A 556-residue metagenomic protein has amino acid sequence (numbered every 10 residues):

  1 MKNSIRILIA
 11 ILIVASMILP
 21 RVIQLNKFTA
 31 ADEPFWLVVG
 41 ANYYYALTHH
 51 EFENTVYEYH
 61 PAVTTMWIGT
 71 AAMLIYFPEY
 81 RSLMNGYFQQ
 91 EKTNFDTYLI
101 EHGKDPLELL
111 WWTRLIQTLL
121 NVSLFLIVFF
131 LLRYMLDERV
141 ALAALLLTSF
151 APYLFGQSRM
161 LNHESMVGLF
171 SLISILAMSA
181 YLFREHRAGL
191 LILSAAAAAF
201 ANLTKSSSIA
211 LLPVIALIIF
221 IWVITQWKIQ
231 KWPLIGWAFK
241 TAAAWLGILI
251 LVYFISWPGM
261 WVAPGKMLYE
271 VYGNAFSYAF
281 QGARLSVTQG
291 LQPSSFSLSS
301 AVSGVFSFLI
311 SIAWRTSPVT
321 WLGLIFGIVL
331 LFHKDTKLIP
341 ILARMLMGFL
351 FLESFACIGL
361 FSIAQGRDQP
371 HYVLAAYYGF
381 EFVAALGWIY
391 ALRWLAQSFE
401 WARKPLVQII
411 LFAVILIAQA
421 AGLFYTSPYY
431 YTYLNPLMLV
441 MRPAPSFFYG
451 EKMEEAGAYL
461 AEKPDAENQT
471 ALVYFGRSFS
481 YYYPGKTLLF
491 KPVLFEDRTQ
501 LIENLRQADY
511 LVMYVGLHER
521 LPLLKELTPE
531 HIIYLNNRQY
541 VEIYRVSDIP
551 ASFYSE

Functional and structural regions predicted by a protein language model:
K2-I5, R133-Y134, R139-V140, Q226-A243 (+2 more regions): Membrane-interface helix-loop-helix junctions at transmembrane boundaries of multi-pass membrane enzymes, predominantly
I9-V14, P213, L217, A242 (+4 more regions): Signature aromatic-anchored transmembrane alpha helix within multi-pass, membrane-resident enzymes that catalyze glycan
L12-I13, A196, L324-I328, T336-S362 (+3 more regions): Transmembrane alpha-helix segments characteristic of polytopic inner-membrane glycan-assembly/cell-envelope
V22-K27, P258-W261, G265-G282, L406-S552: Catalytic lumenal/periplasmic loop and adjoining terminal transmembrane helix of membrane glycan-assembly enzymes
V39, Y43-I116, Y269-S300, P443: Interfacial juxtamembrane loops and adjacent helix segments that form the catalytic/substrate-binding surfaces
V128, Q226, I310-R344, A396-Q397 (+1 more regions): Hydrophobic, aromatic-rich transmembrane alpha-helices and their immediate juxtamembrane boundary segments
R133-M135, R139, S174-L191, A201 (+1 more regions): Membrane-interface transmembrane helices that cradle and orient dolichyl/undecaprenyl
Q157, E164-V167, A201, S206-A210 (+3 more regions): Hydrophobic/aromatic-rich transmembrane helices and adjacent perimembrane loops
